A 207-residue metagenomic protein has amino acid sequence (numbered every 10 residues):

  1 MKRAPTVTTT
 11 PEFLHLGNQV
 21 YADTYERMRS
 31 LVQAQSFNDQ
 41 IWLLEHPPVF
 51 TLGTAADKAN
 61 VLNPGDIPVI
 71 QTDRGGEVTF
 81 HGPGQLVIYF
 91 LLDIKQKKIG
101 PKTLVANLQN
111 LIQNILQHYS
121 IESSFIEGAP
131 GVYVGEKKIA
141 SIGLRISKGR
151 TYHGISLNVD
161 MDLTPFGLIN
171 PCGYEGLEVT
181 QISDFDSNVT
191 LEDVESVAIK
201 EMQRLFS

Functional and structural regions predicted by a protein language model:
M1-I139, N188, E192: N-terminal lobe of the biotin/lipoate ligase/transferase fold
V32, I146-S147: A generic local secondary-structure boundary/capping motif
T79-F80, K148-R150: Solvent-exposed alpha-helices and their adjacent loops that cap or buttress functional pockets in soluble metabolic
S141-G143: Beta-strand scaffold of nucleotide-dependent catalytic cores
R150-N158: Conserved phosphate/anionic-ligand binding catalytic regions in large, soluble enzymes, centered on
Y152, L163-S207: C-terminal accessory segment of soluble enzyme catalytic cores
